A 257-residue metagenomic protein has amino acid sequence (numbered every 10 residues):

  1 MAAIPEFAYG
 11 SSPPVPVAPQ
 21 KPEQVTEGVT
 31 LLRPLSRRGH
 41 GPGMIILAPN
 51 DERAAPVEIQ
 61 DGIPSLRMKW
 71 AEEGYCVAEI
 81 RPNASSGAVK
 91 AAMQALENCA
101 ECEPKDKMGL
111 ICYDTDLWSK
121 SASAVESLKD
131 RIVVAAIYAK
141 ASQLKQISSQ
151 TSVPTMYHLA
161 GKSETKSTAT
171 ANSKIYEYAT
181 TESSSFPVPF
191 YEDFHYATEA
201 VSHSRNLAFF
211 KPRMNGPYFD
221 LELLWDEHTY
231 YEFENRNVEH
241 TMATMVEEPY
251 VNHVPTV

Functional and structural regions predicted by a protein language model:
A2-Q24, M68, Y75, P82-S86 (+1 more regions): C-terminal and inter-domain tail/linker signature
E23-G74: Short, surface-exposed "cap/lid" segments of acyl-processing enzymes
